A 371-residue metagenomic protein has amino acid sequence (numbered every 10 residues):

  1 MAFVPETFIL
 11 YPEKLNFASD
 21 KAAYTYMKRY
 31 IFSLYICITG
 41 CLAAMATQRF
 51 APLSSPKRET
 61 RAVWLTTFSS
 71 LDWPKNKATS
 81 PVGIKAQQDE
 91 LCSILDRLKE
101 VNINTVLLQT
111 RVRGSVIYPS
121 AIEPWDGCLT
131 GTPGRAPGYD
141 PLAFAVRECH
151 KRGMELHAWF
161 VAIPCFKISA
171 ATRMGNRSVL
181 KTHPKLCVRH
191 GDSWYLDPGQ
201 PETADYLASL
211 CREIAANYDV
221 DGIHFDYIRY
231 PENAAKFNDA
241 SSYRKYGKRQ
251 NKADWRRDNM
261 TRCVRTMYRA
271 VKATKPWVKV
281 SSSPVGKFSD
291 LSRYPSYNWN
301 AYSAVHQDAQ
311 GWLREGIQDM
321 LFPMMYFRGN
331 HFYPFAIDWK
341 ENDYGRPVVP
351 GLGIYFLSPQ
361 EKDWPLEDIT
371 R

Functional and structural regions predicted by a protein language model:
K57-V63, I103-G114, P141-V188, H224-Y227 (+2 more regions): Glycine-rich, aromatic-flanked loop segments that form ligand/cofactor-binding clefts across common enzyme folds
R58-T60, T66-D89, A158, I163-N217 (+1 more regions): Active-site-adjacent "subsite" loops/lids of carbohydrate-active enzymes
L71-K85, P124-Y139, G191-D205, R249-M260 (+2 more regions): The substrate-binding groove and active-site-proximal loops of carbohydrate-active enzymes, especially glycoside
D89-S115, Y218-V220: Catalytic domains of carbohydrate-active enzymes, especially glycoside hydrolases
L108-V161, G247-K248, K252-T274: Aromatic-lined substrate-binding rim segments of carbohydrate-active enzymes
V116-T130, P164-G191, I228-K248, R293-N300: Aromatic- and acidic-residue-enriched segments that line the glycan-binding/catalytic groove of carbohydrate-active
E155-K167, H224-Y227, R256-A301, V348-G351 (+1 more regions): Aromatic-lined carbohydrate-recognition surfaces of secreted/lumenal glycan-active proteins
K279-F322, F327-F335, P359-E361: Substrate-binding cleft/loops of secretory-pathway carbohydrate-active enzymes
